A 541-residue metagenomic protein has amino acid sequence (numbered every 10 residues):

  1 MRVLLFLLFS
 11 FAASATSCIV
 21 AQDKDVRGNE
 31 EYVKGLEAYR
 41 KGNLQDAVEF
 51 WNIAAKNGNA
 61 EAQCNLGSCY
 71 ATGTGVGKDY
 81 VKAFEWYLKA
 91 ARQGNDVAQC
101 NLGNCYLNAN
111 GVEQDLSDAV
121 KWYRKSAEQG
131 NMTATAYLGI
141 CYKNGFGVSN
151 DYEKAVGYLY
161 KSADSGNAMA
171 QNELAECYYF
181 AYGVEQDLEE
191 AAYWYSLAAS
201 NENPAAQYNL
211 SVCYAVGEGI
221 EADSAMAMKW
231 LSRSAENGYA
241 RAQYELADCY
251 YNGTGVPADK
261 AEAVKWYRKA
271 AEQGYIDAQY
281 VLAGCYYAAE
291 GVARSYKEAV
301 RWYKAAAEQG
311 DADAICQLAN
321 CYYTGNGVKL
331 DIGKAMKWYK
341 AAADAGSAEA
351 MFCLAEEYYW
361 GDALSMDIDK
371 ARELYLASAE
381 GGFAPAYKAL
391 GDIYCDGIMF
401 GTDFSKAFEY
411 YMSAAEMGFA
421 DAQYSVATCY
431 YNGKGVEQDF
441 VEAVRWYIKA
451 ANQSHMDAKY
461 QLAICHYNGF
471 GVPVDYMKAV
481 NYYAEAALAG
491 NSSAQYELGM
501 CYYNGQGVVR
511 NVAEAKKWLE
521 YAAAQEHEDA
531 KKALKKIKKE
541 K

Functional and structural regions predicted by a protein language model:
L5-A15: Bacterial N-terminal signal peptides
A15-D23: Boundary at the C-terminal end of the N-terminal hydrophobic targeting segment
K24-G28, E520-K541: Terminal, low-structured helical/coil segments at or just beyond the last alpha-helical repeat
V26-R27, E31, A38-Y39, K56-N59 (+38 more regions): Short helix-capping/linker turns of helical repeat alpha-solenoids
E31-A38, N65-T72, N101-N108, A136-N144 (+15 more regions): Hydrophobic face of amphipathic alpha-helices that form TPR/SEL1-like repeat modules and related alpha-solenoid
